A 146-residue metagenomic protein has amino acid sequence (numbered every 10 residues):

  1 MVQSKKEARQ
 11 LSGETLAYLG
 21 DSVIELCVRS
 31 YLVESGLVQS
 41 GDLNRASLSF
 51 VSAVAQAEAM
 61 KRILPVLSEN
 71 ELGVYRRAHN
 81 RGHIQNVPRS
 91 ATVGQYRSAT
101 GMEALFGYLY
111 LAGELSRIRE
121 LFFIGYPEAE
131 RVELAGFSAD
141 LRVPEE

Functional and structural regions predicted by a protein language model:
M1-E146: Double-stranded RNA-binding/processing signature
